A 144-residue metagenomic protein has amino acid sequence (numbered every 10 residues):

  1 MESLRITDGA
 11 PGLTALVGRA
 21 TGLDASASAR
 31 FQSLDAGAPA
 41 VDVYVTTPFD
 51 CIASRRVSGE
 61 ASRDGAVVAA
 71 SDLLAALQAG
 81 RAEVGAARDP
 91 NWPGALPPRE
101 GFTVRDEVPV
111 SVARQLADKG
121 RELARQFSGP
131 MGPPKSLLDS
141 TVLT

Functional and structural regions predicted by a protein language model:
M1-P11, A61-A66, G80-V84, T144: Generic structural signal for short, solvent-exposed loop/turn connectors between secondary structure elements
M1-S58: N-terminal ordered "arm"
V43-A87: Hydrophobic/aromatic-rich structural module bridging two neighboring secondary-structure elements via a short loop
L73-T144: Long, compositionally biased intrinsically disordered terminal regions
